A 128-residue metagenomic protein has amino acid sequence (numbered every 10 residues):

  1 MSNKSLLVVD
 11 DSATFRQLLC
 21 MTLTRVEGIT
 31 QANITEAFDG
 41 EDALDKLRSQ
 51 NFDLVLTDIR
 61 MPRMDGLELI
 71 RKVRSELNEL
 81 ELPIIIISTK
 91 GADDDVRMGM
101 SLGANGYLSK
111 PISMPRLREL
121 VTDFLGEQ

Functional and structural regions predicted by a protein language model:
A13-T35: Two-component/phosphorelay signaling modules centered on CheY-like receiver
E36-D45, G66: Helix N-cap/capping motif at the beta->alpha junctions
D45, L67-L80: Short amphipathic alpha-helix used as the core "switch/output" element in two-component signaling
Q50-L56: Active-site beta3 strand of CheY-like receiver
M61: Receiver (REC) domain active-site loop signature in two-component systems and cognate sites in sensor histidine kinases
E68, G91-G106, E119-T122: Alpha4 helix (beta4-alpha4-beta5 surface) of REC/receiver domains from two-component response regulators
K110: A Lys-centered signature of the CheY-like receiver
